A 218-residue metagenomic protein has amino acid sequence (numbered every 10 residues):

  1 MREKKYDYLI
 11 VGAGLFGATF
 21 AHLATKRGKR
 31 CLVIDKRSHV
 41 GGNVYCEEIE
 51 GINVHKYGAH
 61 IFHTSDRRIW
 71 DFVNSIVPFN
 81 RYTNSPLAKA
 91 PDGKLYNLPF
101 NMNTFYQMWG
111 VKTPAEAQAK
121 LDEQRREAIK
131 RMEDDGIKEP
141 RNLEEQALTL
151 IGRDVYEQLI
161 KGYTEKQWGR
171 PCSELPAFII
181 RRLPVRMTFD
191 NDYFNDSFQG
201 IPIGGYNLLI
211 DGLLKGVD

Functional and structural regions predicted by a protein language model:
M1-K4: A short, basic/flexible loop-to-alpha-helix module at the beginning of a structural domain
Y6-V33: N-terminal Rossmann-like FAD-binding beta1-loop-alpha1 element of flavoenzymes
G14-F16, S38-V40, N103, E165-K166: Short, solvent-exposed loop/turn segments at secondary-structure junctions
A21-L23, Y45-C46, N74-S75: Short amphipathic alpha-helical segments
T25-E50: Glycine-rich FAD pyrophosphate-binding loop
E47-D71: N-terminal glycine-rich dinucleotide-binding loop that anchors FAD/FMN and/or NAD(P) in oxidoreductases
I69-A90, V155-Q158: A short alpha-helix-loop-beta-strand transition element characteristic of N-terminal alpha/beta dinucleotide-binding
A88, K94-Y96, M102-D218: Active-site/ligand-binding neighborhood in enzyme catalytic cores
